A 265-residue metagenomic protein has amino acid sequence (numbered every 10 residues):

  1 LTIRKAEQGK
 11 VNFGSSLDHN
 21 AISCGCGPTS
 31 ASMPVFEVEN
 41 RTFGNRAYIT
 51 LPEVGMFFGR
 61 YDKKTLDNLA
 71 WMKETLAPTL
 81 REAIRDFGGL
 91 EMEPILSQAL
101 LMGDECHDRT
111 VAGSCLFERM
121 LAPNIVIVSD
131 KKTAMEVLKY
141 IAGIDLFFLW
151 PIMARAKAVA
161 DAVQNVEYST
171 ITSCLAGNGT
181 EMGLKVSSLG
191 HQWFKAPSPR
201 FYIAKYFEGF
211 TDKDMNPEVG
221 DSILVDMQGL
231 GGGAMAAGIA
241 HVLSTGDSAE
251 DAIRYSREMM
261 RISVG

Functional and structural regions predicted by a protein language model:
L1-G265: Anaerobic metallocofactor- and corrinoid-dependent redox/one-carbon enzyme cores, especially those from methanogenesis
